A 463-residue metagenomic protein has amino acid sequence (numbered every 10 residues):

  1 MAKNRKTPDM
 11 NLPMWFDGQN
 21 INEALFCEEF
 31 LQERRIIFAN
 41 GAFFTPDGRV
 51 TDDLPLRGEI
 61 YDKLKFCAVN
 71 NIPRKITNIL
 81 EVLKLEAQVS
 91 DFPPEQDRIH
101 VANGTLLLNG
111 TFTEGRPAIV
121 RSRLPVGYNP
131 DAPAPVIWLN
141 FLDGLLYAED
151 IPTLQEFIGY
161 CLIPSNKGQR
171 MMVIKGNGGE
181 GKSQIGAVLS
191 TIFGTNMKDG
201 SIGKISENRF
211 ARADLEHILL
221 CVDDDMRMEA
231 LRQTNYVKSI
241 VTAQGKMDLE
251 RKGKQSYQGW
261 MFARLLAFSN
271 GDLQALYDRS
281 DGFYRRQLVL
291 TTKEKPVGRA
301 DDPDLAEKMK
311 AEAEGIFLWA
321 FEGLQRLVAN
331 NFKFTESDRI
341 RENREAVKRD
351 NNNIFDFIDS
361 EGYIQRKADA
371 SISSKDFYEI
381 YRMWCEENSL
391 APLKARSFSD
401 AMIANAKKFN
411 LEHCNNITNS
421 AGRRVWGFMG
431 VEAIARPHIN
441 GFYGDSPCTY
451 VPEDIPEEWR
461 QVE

Functional and structural regions predicted by a protein language model:
M1-R34, F44, R49-D52, L107 (+4 more regions): Replication-associated primase and helicase/ATPase modules
A2-Y128, W260, L393: Intein modules and their embedded homing endonuclease domains
L31-L56, I99-H100, T105-L219, L288-T291 (+5 more regions): P-loop NTPase catalytic core of nucleic-acid-dependent motor ATPases
Q32, T77, F193-T195, G200-R209 (+6 more regions): Positively charged interface segments
E59, K63, I185-V188, I218 (+3 more regions): Alpha-helical scaffold elements adjacent to nucleotide-binding pockets in ATP/GTP-utilizing enzyme cores
A211-K254: Conserved nucleotide-sensing/catalytic segment adjacent to the nucleotide-binding pocket in NTP-handling enzymes
H217-L220, M261-L265: Loop/turn-to-beta-strand initiation segments
K310-N352: Phosphate-handling catalytic cores of nucleic-acid transaction enzymes
